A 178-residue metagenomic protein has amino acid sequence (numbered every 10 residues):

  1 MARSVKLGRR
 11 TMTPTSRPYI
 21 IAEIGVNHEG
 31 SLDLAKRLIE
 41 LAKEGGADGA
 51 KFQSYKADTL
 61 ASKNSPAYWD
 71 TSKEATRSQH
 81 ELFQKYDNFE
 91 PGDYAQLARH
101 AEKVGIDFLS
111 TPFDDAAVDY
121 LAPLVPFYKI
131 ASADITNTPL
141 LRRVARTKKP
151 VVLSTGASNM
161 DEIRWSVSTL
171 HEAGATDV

Functional and structural regions predicted by a protein language model:
M1-I21: N-terminal amphipathic alpha-helix/helix-capping segment at the start of soluble metabolic enzymes
R3, L32, K63, E90-Y94 (+3 more regions): Active-site-adjacent beta->alpha loops and helix N-cap segments on the catalytic face of soluble alpha/beta enzymes
I20-I24, A50-F52, F108-T111, Y128-I130 (+2 more regions): Hydrophobic faces of well-ordered beta-strands that scaffold small-molecule active sites in alpha/beta enzyme cores
E23, A42, L121, S154: Conserved, mostly hydrophobic/aromatic
R37-Y55, L124: Catalytic domains of carbohydrate-active enzymes, especially glycoside hydrolases
G46, Y120-Y128, R146-V151, H171-D177: Glycine-enriched alpha-helix->loop->beta-strand junction motifs that scaffold or abut catalytic
D48-N88: Glycine-rich, proline-tolerant flexible connector loops at the mouths of alpha/beta enzymes
K73-T138: Active-site beta->alpha loop and helix N-cap motifs at the rims of alpha/beta catalytic domains
